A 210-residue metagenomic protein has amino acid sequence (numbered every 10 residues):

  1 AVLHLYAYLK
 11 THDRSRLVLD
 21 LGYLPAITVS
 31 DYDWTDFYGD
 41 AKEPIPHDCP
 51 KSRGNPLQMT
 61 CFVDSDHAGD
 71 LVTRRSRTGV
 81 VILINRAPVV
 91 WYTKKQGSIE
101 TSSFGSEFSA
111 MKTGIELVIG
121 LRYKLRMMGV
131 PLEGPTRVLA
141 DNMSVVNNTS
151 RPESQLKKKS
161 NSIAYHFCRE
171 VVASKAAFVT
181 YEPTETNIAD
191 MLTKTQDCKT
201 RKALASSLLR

Functional and structural regions predicted by a protein language model:
V2-L3, S15-Y23, P183, A205-S206: Short coil/turn segments at secondary-structure boundaries
A7-S65, L132: Structured nucleic-acid-interacting core domains from mobile-element enzymes and related host factors, especially RNase
T11-S15, A68, P88-W91, G120-M127: Conserved helix-loop functional segments at active or binding sites
T11-V18, V72, A177-F178, C198-K202: Intrinsically disordered or highly flexible coil/loop and linker segments, enriched in small and charged/polar residues
Y23-I27, S65-A68, N142-V145, E185-N187: Short, internal active-site loops enriched in acidic
D48-S52, L71-T73, M127-M128, R169: Beta-strand elements of modular eukaryotic interaction domains
R53-F104: RNase H-like nuclease fold core
Q58, G97-R210: RNase H-like nuclease module associated with reverse transcription
